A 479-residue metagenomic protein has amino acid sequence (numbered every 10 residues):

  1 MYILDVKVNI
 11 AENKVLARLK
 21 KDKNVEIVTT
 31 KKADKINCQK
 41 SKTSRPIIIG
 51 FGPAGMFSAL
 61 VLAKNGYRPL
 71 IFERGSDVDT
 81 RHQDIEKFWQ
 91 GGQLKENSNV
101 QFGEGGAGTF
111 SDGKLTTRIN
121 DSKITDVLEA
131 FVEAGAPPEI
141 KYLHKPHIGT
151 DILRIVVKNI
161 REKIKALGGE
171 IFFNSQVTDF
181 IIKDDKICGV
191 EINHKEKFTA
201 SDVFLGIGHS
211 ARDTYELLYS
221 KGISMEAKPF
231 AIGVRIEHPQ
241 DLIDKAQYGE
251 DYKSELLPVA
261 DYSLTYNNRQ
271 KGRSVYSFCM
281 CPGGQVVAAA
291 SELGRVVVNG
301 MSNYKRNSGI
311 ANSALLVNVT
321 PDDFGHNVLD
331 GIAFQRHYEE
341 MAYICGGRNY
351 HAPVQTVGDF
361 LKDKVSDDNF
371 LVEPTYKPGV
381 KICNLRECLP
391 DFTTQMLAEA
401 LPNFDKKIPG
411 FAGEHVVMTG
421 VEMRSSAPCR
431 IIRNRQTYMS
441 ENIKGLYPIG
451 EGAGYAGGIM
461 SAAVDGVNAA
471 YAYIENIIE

Functional and structural regions predicted by a protein language model:
M1-E479: Residues forming the flavin
